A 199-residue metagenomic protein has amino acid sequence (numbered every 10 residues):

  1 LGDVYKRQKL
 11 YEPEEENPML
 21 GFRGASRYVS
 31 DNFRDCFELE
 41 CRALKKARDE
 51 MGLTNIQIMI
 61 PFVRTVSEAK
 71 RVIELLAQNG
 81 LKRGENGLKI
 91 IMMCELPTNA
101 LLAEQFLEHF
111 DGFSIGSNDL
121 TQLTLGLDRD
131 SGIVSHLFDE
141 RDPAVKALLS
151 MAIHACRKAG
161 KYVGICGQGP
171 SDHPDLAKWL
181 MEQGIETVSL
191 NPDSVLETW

Functional and structural regions predicted by a protein language model:
G2-W199: Conserved alpha/beta-domain cores
